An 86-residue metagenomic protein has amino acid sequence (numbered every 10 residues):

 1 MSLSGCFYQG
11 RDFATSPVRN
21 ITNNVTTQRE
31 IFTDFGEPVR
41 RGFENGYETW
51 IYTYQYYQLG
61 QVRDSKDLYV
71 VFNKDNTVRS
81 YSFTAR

Functional and structural regions predicted by a protein language model:
S2-G5: C-terminal motif of bacterial Sec signal peptides marking the signal peptidase cleavage site
F7-R86: Residues within mature, well-folded domains
